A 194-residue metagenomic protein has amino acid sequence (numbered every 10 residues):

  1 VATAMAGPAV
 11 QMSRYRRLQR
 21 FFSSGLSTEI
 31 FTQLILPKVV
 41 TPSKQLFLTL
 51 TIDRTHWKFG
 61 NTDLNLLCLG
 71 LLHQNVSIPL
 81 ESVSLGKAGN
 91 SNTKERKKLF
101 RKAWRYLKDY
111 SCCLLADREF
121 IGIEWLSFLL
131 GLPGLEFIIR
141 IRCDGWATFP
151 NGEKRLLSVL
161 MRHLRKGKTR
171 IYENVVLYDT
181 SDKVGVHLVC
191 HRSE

Functional and structural regions predicted by a protein language model:
V1-L46: Electropositive nucleic-acid engagement tracts
V1-M5, L18, F22, I52 (+2 more regions): A near-ubiquitous, low-amplitude feature marking generic local secondary-structure context
G7, R20, S24-T28, H56-K58 (+2 more regions): Short secondary-structure transition/capping motifs
R16, T49-L50, L67: A broad, low-specificity signal marking well-ordered, structured residues that form hydrophobic/aromatic
E29-Q33, Q45-L48, T62, H73-E194: Single, function-defining residue in the core of a domain
F47-K58: Two-metal-ion RNase H-like nuclease active-site motif
G60-L66: Short, flexible loop/turn motifs enriched in small residues
